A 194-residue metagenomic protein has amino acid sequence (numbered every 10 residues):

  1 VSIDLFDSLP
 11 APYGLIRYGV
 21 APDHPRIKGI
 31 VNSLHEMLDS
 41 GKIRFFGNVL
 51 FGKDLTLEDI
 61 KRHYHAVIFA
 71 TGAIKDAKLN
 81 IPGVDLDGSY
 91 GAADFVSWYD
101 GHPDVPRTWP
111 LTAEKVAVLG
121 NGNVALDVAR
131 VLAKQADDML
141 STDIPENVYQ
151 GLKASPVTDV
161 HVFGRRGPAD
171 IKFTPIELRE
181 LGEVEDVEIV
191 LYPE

Functional and structural regions predicted by a protein language model:
I3-S8, P12, I16, I27-I30 (+1 more regions): Dinucleotide-binding/catalytic capping subdomain of oxidoreductase cores
D4, R44-F46, Y90: General small-molecule cofactor/ligand-binding pocket signal
P10-A66: N-terminal Rossmann-like dinucleotide/flavin-binding domain of flavoprotein oxidoreductases that bind FAD/FMN
A21-I27, F69-P82: Ferredoxin-type iron-sulfur electron-transfer modules and their immediate structural context
A21-P25, L86-D87, R179-L181: Short, hinge-like loop/turn segments at secondary-structure boundaries
D39-F45, L86-D87, S155-T158: A short helix-to-beta-strand connector/capping loop
R62-G72, A117-L119: Short hydrophobic core segments
D76-P156: Glycine-rich dinucleotide-binding loop and its adjacent helix/turn
